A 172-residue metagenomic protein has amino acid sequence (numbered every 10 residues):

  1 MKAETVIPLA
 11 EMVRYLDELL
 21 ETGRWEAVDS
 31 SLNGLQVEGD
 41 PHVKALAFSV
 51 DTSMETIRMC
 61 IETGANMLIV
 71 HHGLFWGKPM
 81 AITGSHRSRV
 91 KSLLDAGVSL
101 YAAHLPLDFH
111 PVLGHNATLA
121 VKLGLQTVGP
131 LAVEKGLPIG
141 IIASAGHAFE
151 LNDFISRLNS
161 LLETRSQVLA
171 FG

Functional and structural regions predicted by a protein language model:
M1-G172: Hydrophobic structural segments
